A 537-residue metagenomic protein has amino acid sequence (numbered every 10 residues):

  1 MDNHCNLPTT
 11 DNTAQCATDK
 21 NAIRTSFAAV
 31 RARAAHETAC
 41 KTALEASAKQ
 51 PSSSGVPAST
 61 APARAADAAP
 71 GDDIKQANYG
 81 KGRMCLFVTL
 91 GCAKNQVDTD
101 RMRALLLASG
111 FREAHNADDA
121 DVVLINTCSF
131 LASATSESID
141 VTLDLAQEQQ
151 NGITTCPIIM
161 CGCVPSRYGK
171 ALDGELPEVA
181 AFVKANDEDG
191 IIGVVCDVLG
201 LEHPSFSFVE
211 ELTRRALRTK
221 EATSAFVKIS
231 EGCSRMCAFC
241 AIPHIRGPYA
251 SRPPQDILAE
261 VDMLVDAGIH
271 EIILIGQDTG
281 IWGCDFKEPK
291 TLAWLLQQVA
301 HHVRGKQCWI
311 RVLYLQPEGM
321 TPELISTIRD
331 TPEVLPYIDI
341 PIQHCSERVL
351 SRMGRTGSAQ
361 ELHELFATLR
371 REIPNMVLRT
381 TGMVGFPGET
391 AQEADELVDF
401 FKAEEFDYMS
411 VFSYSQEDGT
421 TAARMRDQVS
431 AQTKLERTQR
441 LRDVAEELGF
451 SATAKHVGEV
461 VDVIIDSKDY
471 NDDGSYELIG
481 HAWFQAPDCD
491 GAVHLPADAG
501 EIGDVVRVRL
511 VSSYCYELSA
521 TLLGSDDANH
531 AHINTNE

Functional and structural regions predicted by a protein language model:
D2-C5, D72, R424-E537: Terminal RNA-binding accessory module
D2-W282, E323, I338, A359-R371 (+4 more regions): Proteins enriched for Cys/Gly/acidic motifs involved in redox and nucleic-acid/cofactor modification
A77, L217-R218, S326-D330, I342 (+4 more regions): Replace "in large, NTP-powered and nucleic-acid-processing enzymes" with "in large, NTP-powered factors and other
S129-F130, R246, F286-P289, S351-G357 (+1 more regions): Short glycine-enriched, charge-decorated loop/helix-capping segments at active-site entrances that position
T155-G162, R167, D266-E396, K402-A403: Conserved SAM/AdoMet-binding glycine-rich loop
L176-P177, V198-L201, K290-L292, I328-R329 (+1 more regions): Short, hinge-like loop/turn segments at secondary-structure boundaries
I257, L274, V312, I340 (+6 more regions): Conserved, mostly hydrophobic/aromatic
G276, Y314, I342-H344, T380-V384 (+5 more regions): Active-site proximal loops enriched in glycine and acidic residues that flank catalytic Cys/His/Asp and coordinate
